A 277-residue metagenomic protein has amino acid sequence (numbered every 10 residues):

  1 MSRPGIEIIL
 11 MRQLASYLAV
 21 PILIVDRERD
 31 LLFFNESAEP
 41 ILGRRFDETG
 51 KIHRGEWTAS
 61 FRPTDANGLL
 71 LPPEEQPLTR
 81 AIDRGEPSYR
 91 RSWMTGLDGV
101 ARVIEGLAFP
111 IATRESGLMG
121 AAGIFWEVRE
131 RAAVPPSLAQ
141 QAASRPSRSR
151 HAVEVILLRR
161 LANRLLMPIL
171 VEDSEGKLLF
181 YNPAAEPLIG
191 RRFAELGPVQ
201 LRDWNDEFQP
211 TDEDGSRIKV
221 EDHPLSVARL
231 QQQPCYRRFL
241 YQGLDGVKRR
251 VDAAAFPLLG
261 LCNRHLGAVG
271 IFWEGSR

Functional and structural regions predicted by a protein language model:
S2-R27, R148-S174: Sensory modules in modular signal-transduction proteins
L31-L32, L178-L179: Conserved hydrophobic beta-strand signature of PAS-family and PAS-like sensory domains
N35-E39, N182-A185: N-terminal capping loop/helix in small sensory signaling domains highlighted by a polar->aromatic N-x2-3-F motif
L42-G43, G50, I189-G190, G197: PAS-family sensory domains
E48-M94, L196-Y241: Terminal output helix/cap of sensory domains in signal transduction proteins
E75, Y89-W93, V100-G106, A122 (+4 more regions): PAS/PAC sensory module
F109-I111, F256-L258: Output-coupling edge of small sensory domains
R114-A152, G260-R277: Sensory coupling linkers of modular signal transduction proteins
